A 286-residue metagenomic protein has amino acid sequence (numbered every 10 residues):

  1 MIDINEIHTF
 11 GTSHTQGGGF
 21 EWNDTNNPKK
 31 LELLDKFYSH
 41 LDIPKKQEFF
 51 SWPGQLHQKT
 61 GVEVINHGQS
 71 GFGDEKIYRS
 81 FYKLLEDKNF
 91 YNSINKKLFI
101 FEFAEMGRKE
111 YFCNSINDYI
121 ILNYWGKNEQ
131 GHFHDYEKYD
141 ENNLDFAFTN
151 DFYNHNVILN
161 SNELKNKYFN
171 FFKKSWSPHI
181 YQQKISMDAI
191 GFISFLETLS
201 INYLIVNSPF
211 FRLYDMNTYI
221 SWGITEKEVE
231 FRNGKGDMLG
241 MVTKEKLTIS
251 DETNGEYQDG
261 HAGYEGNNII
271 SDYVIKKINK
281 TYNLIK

Functional and structural regions predicted by a protein language model:
M1-Y82, N89, I269: Serine-esterase "nucleophile elbow" of acetyl-processing enzymes
Y82-K286: Alpha-helical cap/lid subdomain in secreted, periplasmic, or secretory-pathway luminal O-acyl-processing enzymes
